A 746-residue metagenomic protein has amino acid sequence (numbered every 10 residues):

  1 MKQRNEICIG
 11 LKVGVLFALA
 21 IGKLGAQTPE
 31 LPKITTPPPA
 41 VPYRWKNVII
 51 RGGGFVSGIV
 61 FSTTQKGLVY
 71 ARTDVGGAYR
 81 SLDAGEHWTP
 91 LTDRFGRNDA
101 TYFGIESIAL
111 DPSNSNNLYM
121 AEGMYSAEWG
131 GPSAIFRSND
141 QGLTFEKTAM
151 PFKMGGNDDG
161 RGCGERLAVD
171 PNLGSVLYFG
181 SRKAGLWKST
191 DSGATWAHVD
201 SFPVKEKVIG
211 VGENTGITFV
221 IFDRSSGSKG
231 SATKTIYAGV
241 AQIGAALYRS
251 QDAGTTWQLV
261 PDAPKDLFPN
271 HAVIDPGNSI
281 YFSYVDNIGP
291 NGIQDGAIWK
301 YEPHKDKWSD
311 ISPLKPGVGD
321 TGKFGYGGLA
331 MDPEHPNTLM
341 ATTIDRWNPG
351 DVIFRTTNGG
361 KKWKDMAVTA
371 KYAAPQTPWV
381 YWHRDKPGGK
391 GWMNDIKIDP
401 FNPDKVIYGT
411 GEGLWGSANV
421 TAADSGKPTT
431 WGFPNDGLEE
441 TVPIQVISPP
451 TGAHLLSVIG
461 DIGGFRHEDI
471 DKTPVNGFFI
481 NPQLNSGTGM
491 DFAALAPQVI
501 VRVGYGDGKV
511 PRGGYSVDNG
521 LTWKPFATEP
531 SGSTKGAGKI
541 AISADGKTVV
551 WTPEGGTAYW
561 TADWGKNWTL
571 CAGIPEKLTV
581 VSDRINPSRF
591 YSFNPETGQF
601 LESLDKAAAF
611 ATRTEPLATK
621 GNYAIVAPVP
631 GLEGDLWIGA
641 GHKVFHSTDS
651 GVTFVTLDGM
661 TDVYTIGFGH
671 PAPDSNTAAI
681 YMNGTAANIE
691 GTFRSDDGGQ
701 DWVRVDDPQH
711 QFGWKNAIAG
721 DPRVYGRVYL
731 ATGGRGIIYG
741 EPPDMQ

Functional and structural regions predicted by a protein language model:
K2-G14: Bacterial N-terminal signal peptides that target proteins for export
L19-G25: C-terminal segment of classical bacterial N-terminal signal peptides
A26-Q746: Extracellular glycan-interacting surfaces
